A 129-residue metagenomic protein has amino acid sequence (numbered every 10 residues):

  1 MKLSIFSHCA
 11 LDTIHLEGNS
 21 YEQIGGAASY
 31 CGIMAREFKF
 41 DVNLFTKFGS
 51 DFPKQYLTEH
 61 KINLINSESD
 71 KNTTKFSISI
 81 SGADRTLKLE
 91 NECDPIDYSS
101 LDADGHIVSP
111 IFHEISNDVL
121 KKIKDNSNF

Functional and structural regions predicted by a protein language model:
K2-I5, G25-A27: Short hydrophobic/aromatic-rich motifs at helix boundaries and adjacent loops
L3, L11-E22, E37-N128: Conserved N-terminal subdomain of the carbohydrate kinase-like
H8: Active-site glycine-centered loops adjacent to acidic/histidine catalytic or metal-binding residues that shape
G26-E37: Histidine-anchored nucleotide/phosphate-binding helix
